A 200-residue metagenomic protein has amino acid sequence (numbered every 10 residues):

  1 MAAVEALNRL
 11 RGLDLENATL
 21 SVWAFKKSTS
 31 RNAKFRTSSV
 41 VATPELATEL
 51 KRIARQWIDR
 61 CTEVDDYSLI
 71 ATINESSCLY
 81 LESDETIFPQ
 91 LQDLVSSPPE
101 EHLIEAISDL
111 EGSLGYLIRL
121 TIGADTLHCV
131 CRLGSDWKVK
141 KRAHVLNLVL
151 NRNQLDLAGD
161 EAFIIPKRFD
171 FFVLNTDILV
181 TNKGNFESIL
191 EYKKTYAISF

Functional and structural regions predicted by a protein language model:
A2-L50: Charged, amphipathic alpha-helical stretches
T29-S199: Acidic, low-complexity, intrinsically disordered interaction modules
